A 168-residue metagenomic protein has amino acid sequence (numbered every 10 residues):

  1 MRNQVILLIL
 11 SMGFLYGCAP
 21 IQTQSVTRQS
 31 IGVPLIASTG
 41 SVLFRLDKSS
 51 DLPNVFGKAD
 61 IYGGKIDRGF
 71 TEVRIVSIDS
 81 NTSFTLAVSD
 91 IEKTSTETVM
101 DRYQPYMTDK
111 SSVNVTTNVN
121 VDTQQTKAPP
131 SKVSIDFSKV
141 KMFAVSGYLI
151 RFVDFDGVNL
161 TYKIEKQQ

Functional and structural regions predicted by a protein language model:
M1-C18: Sec-dependent bacterial lipoprotein signal peptides
C18-S146, V158-Q168: Mixed-charge, low-complexity intrinsically disordered regions
